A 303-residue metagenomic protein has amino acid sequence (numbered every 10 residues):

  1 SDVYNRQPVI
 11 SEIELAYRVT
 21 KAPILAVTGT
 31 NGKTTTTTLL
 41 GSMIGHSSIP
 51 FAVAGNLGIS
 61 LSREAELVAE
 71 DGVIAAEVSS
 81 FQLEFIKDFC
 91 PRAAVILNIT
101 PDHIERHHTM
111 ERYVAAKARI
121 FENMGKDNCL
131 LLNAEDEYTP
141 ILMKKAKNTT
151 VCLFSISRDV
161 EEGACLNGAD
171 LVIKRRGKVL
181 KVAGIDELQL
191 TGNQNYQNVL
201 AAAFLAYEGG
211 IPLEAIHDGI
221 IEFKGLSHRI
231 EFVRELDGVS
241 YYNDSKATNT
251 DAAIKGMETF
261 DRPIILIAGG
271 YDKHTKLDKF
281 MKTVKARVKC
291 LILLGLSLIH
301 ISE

Functional and structural regions predicted by a protein language model:
D2-Q7, I299-E303: Conserved small/polar residues in nucleotide/adenosyl-binding loops
R6-A134, Y138-T150: Phosphate-binding loop of NTP-binding sites
I10-E14, N148-L166, H217-I221, E231 (+1 more regions): Beta-strand->loop->alpha-helix junctions that form or flank phosphate-binding loops in nucleotide-handling enzymes
T30, N56, I156, G269-Y271 (+1 more regions): Cofactor-binding loop segments of dinucleotide-utilizing enzymes, especially the Rossmann-like FAD- and NAD(P)+-binding
T37-G41, A203, S302: A generic structural signal for short, well-ordered alpha-helical segments in conserved domains
L131-A134, I267-A268, V288-L296: Short internal beta-strands
C165-V182, L226-R234: Acidic-glycine-rich active-site phosphate/pyrophosphate-binding loop
I185-K289: Nucleotide phosphate-binding/pyrophosphate-handling subdomain across enzymes that bind or process nucleotide phosphates
